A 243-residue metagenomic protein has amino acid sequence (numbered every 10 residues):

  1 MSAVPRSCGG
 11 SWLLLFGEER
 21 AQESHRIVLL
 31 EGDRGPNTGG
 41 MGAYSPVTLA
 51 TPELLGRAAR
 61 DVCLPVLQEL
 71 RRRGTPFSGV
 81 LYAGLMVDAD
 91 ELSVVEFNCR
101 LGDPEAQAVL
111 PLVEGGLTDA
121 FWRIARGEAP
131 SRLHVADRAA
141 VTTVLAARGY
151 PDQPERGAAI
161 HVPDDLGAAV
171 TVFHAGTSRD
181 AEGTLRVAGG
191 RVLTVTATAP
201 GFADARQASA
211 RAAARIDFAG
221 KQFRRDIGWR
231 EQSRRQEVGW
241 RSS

Functional and structural regions predicted by a protein language model:
M1-A106: Internal nucleotide-binding/catalytic subdomain
L14, L145-A147, A197-A199: Short beta-strand-to-loop capping motifs
L30-G32, P130-R132, T177-L185: Short beta-strand/turn micro-motifs at beta-sheet edges
G39, T143, A205: Residue-level signal for inorganic ion chemistry
T51-A59, A106, L110, E114 (+6 more regions): Short, charged, low-complexity patches
A59-L81, N98-G167, D180: Active-site "cap" helix and flanking loop/linker of ATP-utilizing ligase/carboxylase catalytic domains
P163-A175, V195, A203: RNase H-like, Mg2+-dependent phosphodiesterase core, and more generally RNA phosphate-backbone-engaging helix-loop
T177-E182, R186-R241: Generic C-terminus detector
